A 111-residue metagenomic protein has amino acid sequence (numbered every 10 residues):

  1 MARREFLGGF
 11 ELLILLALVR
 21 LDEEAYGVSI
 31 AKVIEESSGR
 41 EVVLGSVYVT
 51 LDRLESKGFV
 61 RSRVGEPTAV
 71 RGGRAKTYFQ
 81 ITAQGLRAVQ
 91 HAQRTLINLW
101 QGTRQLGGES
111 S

Functional and structural regions predicted by a protein language model:
M1-R3: Short, intrinsically disordered or compositionally biased N-terminal tails of bacterial proteins
E5-S46: N-terminal helix-turn-helix DNA-binding core of bacterial DNA-binding proteins
K32, E55-S56: Alpha-helical residues within the helix-turn-helix
V47-L54: Basic amphipathic alpha-helical segments that dock to polyanions
K57-G72: Beta-hairpin "wing" of winged helix-turn-helix
A75: Exposed loop/turn and edge beta-strand positions of beta-sandwich/beta-sheet ligand-binding modules
Q84-S111: Amphipathic alpha-helical dimerization/coiled-coil segments that flank or bridge DNA-binding/regulatory modules
